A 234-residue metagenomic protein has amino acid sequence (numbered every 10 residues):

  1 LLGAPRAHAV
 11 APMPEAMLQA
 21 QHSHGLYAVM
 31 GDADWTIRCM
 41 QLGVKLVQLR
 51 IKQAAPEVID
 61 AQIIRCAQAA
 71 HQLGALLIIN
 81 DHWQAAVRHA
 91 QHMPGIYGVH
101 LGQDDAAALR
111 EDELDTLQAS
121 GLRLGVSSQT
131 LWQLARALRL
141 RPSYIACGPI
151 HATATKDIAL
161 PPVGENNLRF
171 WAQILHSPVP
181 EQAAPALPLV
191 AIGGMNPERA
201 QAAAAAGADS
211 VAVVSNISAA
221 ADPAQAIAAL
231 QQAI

Functional and structural regions predicted by a protein language model:
L1-H100, D104-A106, L114-S143, N166 (+6 more regions): Conserved N-terminal beta1-alpha1 strand-loop-helix module at the mouth
L49, H151-D157: A short acidic, helix-capping loop that chelates divalent metal ions and anchors anionic groups
L76, C147, A152: Conserved PRPP/pyrophosphate-binding segment of the phosphoribosyltransferase/PRPP-pathway fold
E111: Conserved active-site neighborhood of the chymotrypsin/trypsin-like protease fold
P149-I150, A159, G194, N216-I217: Residue-level preference for alpha-helix termini and adjacent loops
T155-L160, V190: Short, glycine/charged-rich beta-strand-loop motifs at protein surfaces that mediate ligand recognition and catalysis
P161-E165: Short, conserved loop/turn and helix-capping segments at secondary-structure boundaries that abut family-defining
